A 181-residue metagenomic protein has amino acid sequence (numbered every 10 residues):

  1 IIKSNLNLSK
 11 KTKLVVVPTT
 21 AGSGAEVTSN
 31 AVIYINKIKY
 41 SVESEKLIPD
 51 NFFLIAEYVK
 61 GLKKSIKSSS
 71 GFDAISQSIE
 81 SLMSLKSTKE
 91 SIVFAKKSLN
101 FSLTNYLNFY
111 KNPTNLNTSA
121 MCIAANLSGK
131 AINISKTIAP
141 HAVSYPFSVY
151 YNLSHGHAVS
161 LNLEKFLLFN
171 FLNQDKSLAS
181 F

Functional and structural regions predicted by a protein language model:
I1, S78-I79, S102-N105, A125-S128 (+2 more regions): Buried hydrophobic packing segments
I2-Y34: Proline/glycine-rich low-complexity loops and linkers
T12-P18, A31, D50-F52, D73 (+1 more regions): Structural motif
G22, L127-S154: Glycine-rich phosphate/pyrophosphate-binding beta-alpha loops
N30-S135: Carboxylate- and glycine-rich phosphate/diphosphate-binding segment that chelates Mg2+/Mn2+
F72, L99, P140, V159-S160 (+1 more regions): A general structural signal for well-ordered alpha-helical segments in protein cores
V149-F181: Gly/Pro-rich interdomain helix-loop hinge
